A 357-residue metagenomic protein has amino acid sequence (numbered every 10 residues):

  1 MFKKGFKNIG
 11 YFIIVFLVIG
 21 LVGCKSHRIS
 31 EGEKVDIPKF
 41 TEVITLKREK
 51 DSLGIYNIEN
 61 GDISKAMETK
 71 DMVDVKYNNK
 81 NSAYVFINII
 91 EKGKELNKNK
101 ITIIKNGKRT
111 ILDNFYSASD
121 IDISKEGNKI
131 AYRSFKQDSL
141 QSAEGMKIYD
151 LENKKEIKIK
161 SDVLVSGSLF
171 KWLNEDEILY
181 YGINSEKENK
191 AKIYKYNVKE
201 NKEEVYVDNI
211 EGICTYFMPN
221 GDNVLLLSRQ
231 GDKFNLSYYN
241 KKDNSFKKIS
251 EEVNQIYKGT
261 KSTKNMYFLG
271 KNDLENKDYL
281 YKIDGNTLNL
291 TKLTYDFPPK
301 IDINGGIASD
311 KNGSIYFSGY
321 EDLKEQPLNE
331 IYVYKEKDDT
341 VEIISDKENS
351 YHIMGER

Functional and structural regions predicted by a protein language model:
G20-G23: C-terminal motif of bacterial Sec signal peptides marking the signal peptidase cleavage site
I29-K65: An edge-strand/N-cap motif at the start of beta-rich repeat modules
E31-D36, K70-Y84, F115-K129, R133 (+5 more regions): Conserved beta-propeller blade repeats
E42-E49, Y77-K94, A131-L140, L179-K187 (+5 more regions): Beta-strand C-termini and the immediately following turn/loop, strongest in propeller blades
G54, K100-T102, G145-K147, K192-Y194 (+3 more regions): A short loop-to-beta-strand structural motif that recurs across blades of beta-propeller domains
G54-D138: Post-signal peptide N-terminal segment of secreted/secretory-pathway proteins
Y56-D74, I103-S119, Y149-S168, V198-I213 (+3 more regions): Multi-bladed beta-propeller domains
K158-E275, Y279, T287: Acidic, serine/threonine- and glycine-rich low-complexity intrinsically disordered segments that serve as flexible
